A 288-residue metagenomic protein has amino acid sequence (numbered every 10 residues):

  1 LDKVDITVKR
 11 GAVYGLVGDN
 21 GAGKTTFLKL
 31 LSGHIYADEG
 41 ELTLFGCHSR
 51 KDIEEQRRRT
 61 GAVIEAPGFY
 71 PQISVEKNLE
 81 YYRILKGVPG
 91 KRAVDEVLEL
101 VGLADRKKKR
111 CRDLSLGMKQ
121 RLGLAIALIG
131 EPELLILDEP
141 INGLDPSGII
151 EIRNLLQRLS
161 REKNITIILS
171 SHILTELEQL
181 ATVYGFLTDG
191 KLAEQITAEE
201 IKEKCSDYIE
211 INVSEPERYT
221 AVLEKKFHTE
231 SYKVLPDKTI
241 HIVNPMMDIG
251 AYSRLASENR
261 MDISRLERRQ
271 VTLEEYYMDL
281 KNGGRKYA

Functional and structural regions predicted by a protein language model:
L1-L169, L174-T188, L192-E194: ABC transporter nucleotide-binding domains
Y36, R57, I201-K204, K233-V234: Short, flexible turn/loop "capping" segments at secondary-structure junctions
L79, V94, L156, A198 (+3 more regions): Generic structural marker for isolated residues within well-ordered, non-membrane alpha-helices of soluble domains
L103, R158-E162, E203, K225 (+1 more regions): Secondary-structure boundary motif
K191-S214: Conserved beta-strand-loop-alpha-helix hinge in the C-terminal portion of ABC ATPase nucleotide-binding domains
D207-L280: Short, charged/small-residue-rich alpha-helical element at the C-terminal edge of ABC transporter nucleotide-binding
G283-A288: ABC-family P-loop ATPase nucleotide-binding domain
